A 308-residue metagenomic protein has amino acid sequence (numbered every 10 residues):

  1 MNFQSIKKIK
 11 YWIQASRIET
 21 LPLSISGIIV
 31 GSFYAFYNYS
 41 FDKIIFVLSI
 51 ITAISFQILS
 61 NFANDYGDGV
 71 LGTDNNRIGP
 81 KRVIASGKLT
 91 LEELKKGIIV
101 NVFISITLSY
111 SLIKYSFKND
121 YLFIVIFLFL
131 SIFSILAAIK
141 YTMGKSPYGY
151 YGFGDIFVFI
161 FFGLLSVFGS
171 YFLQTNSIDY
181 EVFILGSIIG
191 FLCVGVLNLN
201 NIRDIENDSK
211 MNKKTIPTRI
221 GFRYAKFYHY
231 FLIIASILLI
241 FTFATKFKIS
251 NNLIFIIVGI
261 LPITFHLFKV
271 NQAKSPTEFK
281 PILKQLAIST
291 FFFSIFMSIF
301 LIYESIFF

Functional and structural regions predicted by a protein language model:
M1-L48, Y141, K145-G149, V158: Topogenic membrane-insertion module of multi-pass membrane proteins
S5, R82-S177: Intramembrane alpha-helical segments
I25-V30, I156-S170, P217-F222, K284-M297: Small-residue-rich segments of transmembrane alpha-helices in multi-pass membrane proteins, especially helix faces
V30, Y39-A63, I126-I139, D179-L199: Membrane-embedded alpha-helical segments that form the functional core of polytopic membrane enzymes, especially those
S55-P80, V194-P217: Acidic (Asp/Glu-rich) catalytic motifs at the cytosolic membrane interface
R77-K118, K214-K248: Multi-pass membrane catalytic core of lipid/isoprenoid biosynthesis enzymes
F157-I205, R223-K226: Functional transmembrane core segments of multi-pass inner-membrane proteins
F247-I306: Extended hydrophobic alpha-helices typical of membrane-associated regions
